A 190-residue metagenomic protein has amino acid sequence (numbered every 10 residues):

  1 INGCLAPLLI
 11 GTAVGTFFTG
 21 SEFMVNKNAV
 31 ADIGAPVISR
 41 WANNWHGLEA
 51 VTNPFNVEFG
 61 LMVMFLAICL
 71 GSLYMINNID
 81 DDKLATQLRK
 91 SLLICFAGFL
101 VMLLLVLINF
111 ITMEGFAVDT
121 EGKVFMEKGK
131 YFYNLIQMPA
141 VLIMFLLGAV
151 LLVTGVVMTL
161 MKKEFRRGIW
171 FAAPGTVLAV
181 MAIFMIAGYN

Functional and structural regions predicted by a protein language model:
N2-F165, M181: Long, contiguous internal "core" modules enriched in hydrophobic/ aromatic residues
V156-N190: C-terminal hydrophobic structural anchor segments that stabilize assembly/packing rather than catalytic chemistry
